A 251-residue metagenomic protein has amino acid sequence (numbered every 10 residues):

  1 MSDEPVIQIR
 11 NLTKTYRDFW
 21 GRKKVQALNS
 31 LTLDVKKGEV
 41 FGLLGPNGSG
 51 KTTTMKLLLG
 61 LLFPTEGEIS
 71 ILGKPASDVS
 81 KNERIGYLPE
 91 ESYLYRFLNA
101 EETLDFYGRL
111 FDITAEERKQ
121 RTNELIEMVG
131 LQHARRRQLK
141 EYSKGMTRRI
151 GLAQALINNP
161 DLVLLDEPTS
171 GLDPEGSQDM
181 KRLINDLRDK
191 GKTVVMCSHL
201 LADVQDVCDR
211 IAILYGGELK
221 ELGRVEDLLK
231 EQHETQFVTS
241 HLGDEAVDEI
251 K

Functional and structural regions predicted by a protein language model:
S2-I9, T15-S30: A short, flexible loop at the N-terminus of ABC-type nucleotide-binding domains that lies
G67-E83: Conserved ABC transporter NBD signature motif
D105, R109, E116-A134: Conserved ABC ATPase "signature" region
N159: Conserved catalytic motifs of ABC-family nucleotide-binding domains
V163-E167: Catalytic Walker B motif of ABC-type/P-loop ATPase nucleotide-binding domains
L222-G223: ABC ATPase "signature
